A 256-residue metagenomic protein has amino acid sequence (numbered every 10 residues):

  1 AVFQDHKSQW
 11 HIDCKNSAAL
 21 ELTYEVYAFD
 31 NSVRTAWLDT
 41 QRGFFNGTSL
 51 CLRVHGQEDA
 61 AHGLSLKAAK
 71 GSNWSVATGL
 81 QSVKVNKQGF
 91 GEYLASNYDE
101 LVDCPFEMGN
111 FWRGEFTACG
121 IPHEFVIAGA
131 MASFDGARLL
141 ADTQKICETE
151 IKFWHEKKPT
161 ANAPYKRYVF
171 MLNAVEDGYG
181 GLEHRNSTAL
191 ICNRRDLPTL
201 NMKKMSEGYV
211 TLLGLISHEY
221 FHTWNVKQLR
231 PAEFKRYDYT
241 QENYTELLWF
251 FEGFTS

Functional and structural regions predicted by a protein language model:
A1, A18, S49-C51, D59-A77 (+4 more regions): Zn2+-dependent metallopeptidase catalytic core
A1-L38: A surface-exposed beta-strand-loop module
D13-E25, N86-N110: C-terminal beta-strand-rich structural cap/linker in extracellular carbohydrate-active enzymes
V26-A28, A68-K70, L80, G129 (+1 more regions): A mature extracytoplasmic/lumenal domain signature
V26-H62: Glycine/proline-rich low-complexity spacer/linker segments in large multi-domain proteins
G79-K87: Short, solvent-exposed aromatic-acidic interface loops
E115-L247: Juxtacatalytic substrate-recognition/specificity segment
Y244-S256: Metalloprotease/metallohydrolase-associated module, dominated by Zn2+-dependent proteases
